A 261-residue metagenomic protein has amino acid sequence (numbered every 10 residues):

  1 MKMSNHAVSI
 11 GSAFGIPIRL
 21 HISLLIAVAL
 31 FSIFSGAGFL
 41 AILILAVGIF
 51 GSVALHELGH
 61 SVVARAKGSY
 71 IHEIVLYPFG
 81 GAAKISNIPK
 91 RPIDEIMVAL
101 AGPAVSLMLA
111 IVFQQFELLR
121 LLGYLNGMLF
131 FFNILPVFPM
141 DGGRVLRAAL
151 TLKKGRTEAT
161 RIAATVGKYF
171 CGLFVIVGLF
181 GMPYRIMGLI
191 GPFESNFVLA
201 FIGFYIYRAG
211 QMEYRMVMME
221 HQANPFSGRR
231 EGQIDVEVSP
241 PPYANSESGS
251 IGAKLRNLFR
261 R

Functional and structural regions predicted by a protein language model:
M1-R261: Hydrophobic transmembrane alpha-helices and their immediate loop junctions in multi-pass integral membrane proteins
